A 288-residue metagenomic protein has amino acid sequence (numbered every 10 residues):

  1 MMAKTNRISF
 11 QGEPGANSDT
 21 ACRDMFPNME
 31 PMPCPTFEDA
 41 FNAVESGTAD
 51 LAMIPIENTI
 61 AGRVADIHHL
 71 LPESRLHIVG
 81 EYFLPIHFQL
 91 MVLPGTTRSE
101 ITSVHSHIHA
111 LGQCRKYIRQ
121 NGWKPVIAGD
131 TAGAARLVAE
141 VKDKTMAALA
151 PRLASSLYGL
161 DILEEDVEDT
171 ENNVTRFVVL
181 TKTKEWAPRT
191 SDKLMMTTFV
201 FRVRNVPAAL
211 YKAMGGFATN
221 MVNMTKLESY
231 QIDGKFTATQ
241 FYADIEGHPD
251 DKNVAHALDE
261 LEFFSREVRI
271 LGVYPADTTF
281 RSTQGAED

Functional and structural regions predicted by a protein language model:
M1-D288: Domain-level signature for soluble enzymes in the chorismate/prephenate branch of the shikimate pathway
